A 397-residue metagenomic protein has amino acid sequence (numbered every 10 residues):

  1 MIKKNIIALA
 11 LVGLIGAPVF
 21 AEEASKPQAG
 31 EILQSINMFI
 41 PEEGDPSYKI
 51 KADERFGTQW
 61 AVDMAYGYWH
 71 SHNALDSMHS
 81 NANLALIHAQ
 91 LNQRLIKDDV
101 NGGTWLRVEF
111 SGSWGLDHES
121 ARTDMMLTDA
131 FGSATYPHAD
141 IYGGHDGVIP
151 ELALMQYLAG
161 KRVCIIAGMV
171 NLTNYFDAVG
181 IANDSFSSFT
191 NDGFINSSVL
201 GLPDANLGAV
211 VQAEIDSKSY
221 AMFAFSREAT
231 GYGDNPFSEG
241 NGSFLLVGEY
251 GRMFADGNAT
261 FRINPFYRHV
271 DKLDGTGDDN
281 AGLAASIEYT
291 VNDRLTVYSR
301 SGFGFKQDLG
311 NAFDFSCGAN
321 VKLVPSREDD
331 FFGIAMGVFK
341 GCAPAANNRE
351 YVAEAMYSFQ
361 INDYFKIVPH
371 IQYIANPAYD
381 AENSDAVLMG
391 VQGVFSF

Functional and structural regions predicted by a protein language model:
I2-M78, R94-N101: N-terminal periplasmic/intermembrane-space "pro-region" immediately following the signal or transit peptide
E22-A24, P41-W60, N92-L106, A159-R162 (+5 more regions): Short loop/turn motifs that connect adjacent beta-strands in outer-membrane beta-barrel proteins
A65-W69, E109-S113, V170-L172, S226-E228 (+5 more regions): Outer-membrane beta-barrel pore domains and translocons
H79, G160, G201-P203, D234-G242 (+4 more regions): Solvent-exposed loop/turn segments connecting transmembrane beta-strands in outer-membrane beta-barrel proteins
S80-E228, L309-C342: Outer membrane beta-barrel
V210-V270: Loop-centered beta-sheet repeat module
A221, G248-C342, A355: Detector for outer-membrane/organellar transmembrane beta-barrel domains, recognizing the amphipathic beta-strand
D385-F397: Outer-membrane beta-barrel "beta-signal"
